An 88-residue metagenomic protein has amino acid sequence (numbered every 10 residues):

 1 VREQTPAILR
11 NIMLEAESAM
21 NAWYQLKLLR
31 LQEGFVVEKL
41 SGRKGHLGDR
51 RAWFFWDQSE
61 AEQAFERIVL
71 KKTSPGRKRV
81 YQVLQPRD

Functional and structural regions predicted by a protein language model:
V1-A7, L40, K72, P86-R87: Intrinsically disordered, low-complexity regions
V1-V36: Short N-terminal "domain-start" leader segments that mark the transition from disordered tails or signal peptides into
A22-W53, E66: Short aromatic-glycine-(Arg/Gly/Cys) micro-motifs in beta-strand/loop hairpins
W23-Y24, K71-D88: Short, mixed-charge low-complexity intrinsically disordered segments
L47, F55-S74: A short, charged, amphipathic alpha-helix used as a generic interaction element across diverse proteins
